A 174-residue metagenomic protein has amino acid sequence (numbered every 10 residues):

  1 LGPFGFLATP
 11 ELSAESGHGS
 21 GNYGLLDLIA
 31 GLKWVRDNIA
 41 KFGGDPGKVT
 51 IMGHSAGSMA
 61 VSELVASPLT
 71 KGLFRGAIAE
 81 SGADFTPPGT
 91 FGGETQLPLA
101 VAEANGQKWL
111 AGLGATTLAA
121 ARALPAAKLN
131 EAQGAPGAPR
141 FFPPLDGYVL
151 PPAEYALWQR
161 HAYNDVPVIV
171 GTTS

Functional and structural regions predicted by a protein language model:
L1-I29, D37-K41, G89-G92: Cap/lid segment of the alpha/beta-hydrolase catalytic domain
G19-L26, I51-M52, A56, V65 (+1 more regions): Alpha-helix capping and helix-loop boundary segments enriched in small/acidic/polar residues
D27, D45, L145-D146: Acidic/polar residues in short coil/turn loops that connect beta-strands within repeat-based beta-sheet scaffolds
V35, F42-S55: Alpha/beta-hydrolase fold nucleophile elbow
D37, K71, G76, E80-S174: Substrate-access "cap/lid" subdomains that shape and gate the entrance to catalytic or ligand-binding pockets
G44-G47, V61, F74, T116-L118: Short secondary-structure junction motifs
S58-T70: Short glycine-enriched nucleophile-adjacent loop and the immediately C-terminal alpha-helix near the catalytic center
